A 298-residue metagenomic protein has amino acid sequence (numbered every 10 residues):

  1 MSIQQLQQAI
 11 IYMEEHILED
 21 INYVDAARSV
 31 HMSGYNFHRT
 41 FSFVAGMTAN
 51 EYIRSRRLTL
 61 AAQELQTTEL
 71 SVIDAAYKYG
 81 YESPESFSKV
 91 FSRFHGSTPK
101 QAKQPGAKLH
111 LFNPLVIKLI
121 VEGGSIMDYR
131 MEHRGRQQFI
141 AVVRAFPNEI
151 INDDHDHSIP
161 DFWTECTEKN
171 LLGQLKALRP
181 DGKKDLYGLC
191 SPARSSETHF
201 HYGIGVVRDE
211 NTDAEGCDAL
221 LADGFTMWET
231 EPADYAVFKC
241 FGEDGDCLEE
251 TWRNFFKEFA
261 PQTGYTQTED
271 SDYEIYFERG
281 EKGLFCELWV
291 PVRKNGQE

Functional and structural regions predicted by a protein language model:
M1-Q4, M127: Absolute protein N-terminus
Q4-T48, T67-E82: DNA-binding recognition helix and immediately preceding turn/loop of helix-turn-helix/winged-helix domains
T40, T59, Q63-Q66, S71-I73 (+2 more regions): A solvent-exposed interaction/effector surface
T48-A49, I53, T98-P99: Short amphipathic alpha-helical segment with a characteristic S/N-K-E followed by hydrophobic residues
